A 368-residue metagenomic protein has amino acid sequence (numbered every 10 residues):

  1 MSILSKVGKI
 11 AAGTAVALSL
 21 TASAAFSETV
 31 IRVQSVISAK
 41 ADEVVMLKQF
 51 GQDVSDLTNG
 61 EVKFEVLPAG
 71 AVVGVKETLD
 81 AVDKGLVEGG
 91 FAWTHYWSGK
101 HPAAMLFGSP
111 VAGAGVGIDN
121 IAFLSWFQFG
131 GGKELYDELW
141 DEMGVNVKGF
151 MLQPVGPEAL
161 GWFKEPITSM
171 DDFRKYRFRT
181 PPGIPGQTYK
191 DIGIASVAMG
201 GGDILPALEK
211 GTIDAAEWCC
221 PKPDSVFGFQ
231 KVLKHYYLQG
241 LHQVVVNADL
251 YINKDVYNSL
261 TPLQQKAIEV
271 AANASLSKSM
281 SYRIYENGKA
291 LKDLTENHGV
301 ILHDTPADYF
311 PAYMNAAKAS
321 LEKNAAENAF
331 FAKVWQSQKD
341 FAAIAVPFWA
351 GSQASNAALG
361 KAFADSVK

Functional and structural regions predicted by a protein language model:
M1-A12: Bacterial N-terminal signal peptides that target proteins for export
A12-G13, F26-F123, E142-K368: N-terminal secretory/targeting leader peptides
A15-L18: Repetitive helical segments and hydrophobic/amphipathic motifs
L20-A24: N-terminal signal peptide c-region/cleavage motif recognized by signal peptidases
A122-S125, Y136: Divalent-metal coordination cores built from histidine and acidic residues
F129-G144: Hinge/lid segment of periplasmic solute-binding proteins
